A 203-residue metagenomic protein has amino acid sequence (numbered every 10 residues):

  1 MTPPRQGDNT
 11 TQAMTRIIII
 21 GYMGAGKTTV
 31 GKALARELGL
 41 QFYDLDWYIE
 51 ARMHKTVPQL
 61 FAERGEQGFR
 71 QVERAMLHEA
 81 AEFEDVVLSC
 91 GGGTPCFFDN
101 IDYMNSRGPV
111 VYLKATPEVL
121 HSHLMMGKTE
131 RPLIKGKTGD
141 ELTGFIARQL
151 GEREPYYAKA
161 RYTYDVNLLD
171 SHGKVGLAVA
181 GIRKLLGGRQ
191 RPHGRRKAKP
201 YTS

Functional and structural regions predicted by a protein language model:
T2-R5, T11-Q12, E37, G151-S203: NTP-dependent small-molecule kinase module
I19: Hydrophobic anchor at the beta1->P-loop junction of P-loop NTPases
Y22: P-loop (Walker A) phosphate-binding loop of NTP-binding proteins
A25: ATP-binding Walker
T28: Walker A/P-loop
L45-N105, E130: ATP-dependent small-molecule kinase phosphotransfer cores that center on conserved nucleotide phosphate-binding segments
S106-E154: A glycine- and Lys/Arg-enriched "phosphate-lid" helix/loop adjacent to the NTP-binding pocket of small-molecule kinases
